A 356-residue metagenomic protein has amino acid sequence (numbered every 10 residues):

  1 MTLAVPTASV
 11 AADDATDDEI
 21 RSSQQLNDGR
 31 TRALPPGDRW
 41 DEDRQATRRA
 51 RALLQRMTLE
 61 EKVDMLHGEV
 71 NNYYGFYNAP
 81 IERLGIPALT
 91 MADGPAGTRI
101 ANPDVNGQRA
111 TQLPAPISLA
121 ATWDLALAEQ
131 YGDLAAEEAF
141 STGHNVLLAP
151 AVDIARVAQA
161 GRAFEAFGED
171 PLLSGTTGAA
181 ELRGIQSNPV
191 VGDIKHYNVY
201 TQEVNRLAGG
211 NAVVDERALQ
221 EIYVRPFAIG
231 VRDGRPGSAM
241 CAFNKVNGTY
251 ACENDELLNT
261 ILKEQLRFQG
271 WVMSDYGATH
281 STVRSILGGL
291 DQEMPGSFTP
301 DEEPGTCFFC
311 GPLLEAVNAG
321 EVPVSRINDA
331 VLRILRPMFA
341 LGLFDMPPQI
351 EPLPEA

Functional and structural regions predicted by a protein language model:
T2-S9: C-terminal segment of classical bacterial N-terminal signal peptides
V10-A356: Glycoside hydrolase catalytic-domain context in secreted enzymes
